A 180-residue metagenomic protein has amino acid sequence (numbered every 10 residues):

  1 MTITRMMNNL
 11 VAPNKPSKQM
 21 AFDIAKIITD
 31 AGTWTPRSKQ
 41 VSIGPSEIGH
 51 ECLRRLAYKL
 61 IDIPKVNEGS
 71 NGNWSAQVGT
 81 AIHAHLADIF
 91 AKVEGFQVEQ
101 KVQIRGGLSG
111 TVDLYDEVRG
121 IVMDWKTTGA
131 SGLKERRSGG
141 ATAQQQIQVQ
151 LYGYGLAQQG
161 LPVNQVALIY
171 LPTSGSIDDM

Functional and structural regions predicted by a protein language model:
M1-V122, G129-A143, I147, A157: Metal-dependent nuclease catalytic cores that hydrolyze phosphodiester bonds in DNA/RNA, characterized by
Q97, V122-W125, N164-Y170: A structural signal for short, well-ordered beta-strand segments and their strand-loop junctions that often border
T127, Y154-L161: Hydrophobic/aromatic-lined pockets within catalytic cores
Q159-M180: Substrate-binding beta-hairpin/strand module that engages nucleic acids
